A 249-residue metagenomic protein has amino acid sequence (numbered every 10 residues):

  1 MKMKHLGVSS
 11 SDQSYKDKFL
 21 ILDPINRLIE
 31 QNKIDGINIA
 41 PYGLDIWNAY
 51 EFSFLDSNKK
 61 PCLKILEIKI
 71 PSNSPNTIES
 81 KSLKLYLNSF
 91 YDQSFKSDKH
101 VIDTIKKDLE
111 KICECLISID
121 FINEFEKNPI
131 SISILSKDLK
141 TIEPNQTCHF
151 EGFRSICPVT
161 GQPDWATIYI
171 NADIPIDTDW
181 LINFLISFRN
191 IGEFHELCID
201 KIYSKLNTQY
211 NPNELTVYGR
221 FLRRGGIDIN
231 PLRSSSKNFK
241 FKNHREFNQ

Functional and structural regions predicted by a protein language model:
M1-Q249: N-terminal intrinsically disordered, cationic/polar leader segments that include organellar targeting peptides
